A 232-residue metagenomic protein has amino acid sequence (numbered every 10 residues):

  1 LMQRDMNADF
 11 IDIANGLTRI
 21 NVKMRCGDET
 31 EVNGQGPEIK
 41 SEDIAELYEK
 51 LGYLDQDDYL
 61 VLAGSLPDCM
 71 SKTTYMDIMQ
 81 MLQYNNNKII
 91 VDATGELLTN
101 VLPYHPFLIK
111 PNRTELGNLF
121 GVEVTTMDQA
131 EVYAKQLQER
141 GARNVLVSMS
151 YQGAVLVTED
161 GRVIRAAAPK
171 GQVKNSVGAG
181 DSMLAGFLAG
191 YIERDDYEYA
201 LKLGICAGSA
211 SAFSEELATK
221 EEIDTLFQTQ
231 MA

Functional and structural regions predicted by a protein language model:
L1-D58, T225-A232: Conserved N-terminal subdomain of the carbohydrate kinase-like
D5-I11, F107-L116, I164-A168: Short hydrophobic/aromatic-enriched beta-strand-loop microsegments
A8, I89, V145: Hydrophobic anchor at the start of a short beta-strand that flanks the dinucleotide cofactor-binding loop
R19, S41-E42, N118-V124, V173-G178: Short, charged, surface-exposed secondary-structure boundary motifs
T30-N33, L116-F120, T219: A short acidic, helix-capping loop that chelates divalent metal ions and anchors anionic groups
D58-Y59, N144: Structural motif
Y59-Q129: Conserved beta-alpha-beta core of the PfkB/ribokinase-like small-molecule kinase fold
Q80-M81, T99, M127-A232: Conserved phosphate-binding/catalytic region of the ribokinase-like
